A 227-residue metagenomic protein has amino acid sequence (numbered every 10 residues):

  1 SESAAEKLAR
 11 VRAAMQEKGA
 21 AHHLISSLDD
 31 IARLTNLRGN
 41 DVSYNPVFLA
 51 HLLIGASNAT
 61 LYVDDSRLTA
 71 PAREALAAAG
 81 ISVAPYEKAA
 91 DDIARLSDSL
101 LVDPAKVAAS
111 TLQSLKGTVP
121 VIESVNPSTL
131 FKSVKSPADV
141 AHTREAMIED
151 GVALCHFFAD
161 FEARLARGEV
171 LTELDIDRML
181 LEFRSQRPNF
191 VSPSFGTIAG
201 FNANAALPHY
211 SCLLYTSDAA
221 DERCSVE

Functional and structural regions predicted by a protein language model:
S1-E173, R178, S185-S192: Terminal domain-start leader segments
L181, I198-L214: Flexible, glycine/threonine-enriched loop-and-boundary segments that flank and lead into catalytic domains of large
S194-G196: Internal maturation/activation junctions in enzymes
Y215-E227: Single conserved hydrophobic/aromatic residue that forms the stacking wall/gate of nucleotide- or nucleobase-binding
